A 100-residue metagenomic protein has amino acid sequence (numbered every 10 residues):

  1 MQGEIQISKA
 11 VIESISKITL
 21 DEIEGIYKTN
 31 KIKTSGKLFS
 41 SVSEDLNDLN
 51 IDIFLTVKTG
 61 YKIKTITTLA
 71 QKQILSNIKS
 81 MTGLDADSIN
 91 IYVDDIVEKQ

Functional and structural regions predicted by a protein language model:
M1-I12, K17: N-terminal presequence-like segments and adjacent domain-start helices
G3, G60-I63, M81, E98-Q100: Short beta-strands and strand-coil junctions in structured, solvent-facing domains, enriched
I15, T19-I23, Q73, N77: Generic non-transmembrane alpha-helical segments
I23-T56, V93-D95: Short edge beta-strands and adjacent turn/loop segments
I51-T68: A short interface-forming secondary-structure element
I63-T82: Short, non-transmembrane amphipathic alpha-helical segments
S88-Q100: Short, highly charged C-terminal tails/helix-capping segments
